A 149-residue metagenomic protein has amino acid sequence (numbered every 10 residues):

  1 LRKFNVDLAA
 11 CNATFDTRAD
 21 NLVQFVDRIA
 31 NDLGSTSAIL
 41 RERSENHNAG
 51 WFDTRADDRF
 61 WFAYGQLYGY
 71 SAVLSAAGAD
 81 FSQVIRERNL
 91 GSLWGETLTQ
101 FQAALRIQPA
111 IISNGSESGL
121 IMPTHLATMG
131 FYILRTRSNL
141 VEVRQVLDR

Functional and structural regions predicted by a protein language model:
L1-L98, L105: Extended amphipathic alpha-helical interaction segments
W61, S71-R149: A cross-kingdom marker for long, charged
